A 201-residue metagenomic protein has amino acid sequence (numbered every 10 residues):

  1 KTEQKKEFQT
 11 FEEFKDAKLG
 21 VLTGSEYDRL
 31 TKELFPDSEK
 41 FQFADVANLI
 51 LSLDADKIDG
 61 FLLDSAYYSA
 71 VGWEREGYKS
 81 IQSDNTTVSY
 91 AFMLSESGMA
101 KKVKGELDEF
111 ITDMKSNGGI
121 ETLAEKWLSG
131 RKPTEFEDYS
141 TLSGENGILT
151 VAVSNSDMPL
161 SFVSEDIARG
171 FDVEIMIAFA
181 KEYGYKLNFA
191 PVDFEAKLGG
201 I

Functional and structural regions predicted by a protein language model:
K1-T2, L22-E26, D45-V46, L62-S69 (+3 more regions): Beta->alpha turn/N-cap motifs
T2-K5, D16-D28, K32-E33, Y67-S69 (+2 more regions): Extended ligand-binding regions for polar small-molecule ligands
T10-E12, E33-L34, S161-D166: Short acidic, glycine/proline-rich loop/turn micro-motifs
T10-F14, K18, E39-Q42, L53 (+3 more regions): Soluble extramembrane regions of membrane proteins in the secretory/endomembrane system
K18-V21, F61, M93, L149-S154 (+1 more regions): Short, well-ordered beta-strand segments
L30-E33, A47-T87, A196-G199: A ligand-binding cleft/hinge motif common to bilobed small-molecule-binding domains
E39-Q42, V46, L51, T122 (+1 more regions): Extracytoplasmic small-molecule ligand-binding "clamshell" domains of the periplasmic binding protein/Venus flytrap
G77-S83, Y90-L94, Y139-T141: A structural signal for short loop-to-beta-strand junctions that line the ligand-binding cleft of periplasmic/secreted
